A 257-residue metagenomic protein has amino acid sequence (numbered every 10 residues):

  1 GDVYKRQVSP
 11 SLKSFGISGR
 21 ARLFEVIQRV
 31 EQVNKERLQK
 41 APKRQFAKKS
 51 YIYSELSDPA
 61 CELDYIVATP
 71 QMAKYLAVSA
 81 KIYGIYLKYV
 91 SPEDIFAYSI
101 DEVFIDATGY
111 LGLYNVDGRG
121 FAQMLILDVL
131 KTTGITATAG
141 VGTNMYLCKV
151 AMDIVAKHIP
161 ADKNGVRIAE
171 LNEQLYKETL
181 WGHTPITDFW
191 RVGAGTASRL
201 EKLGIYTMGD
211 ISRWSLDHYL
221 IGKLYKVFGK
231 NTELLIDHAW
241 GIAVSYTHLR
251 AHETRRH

Functional and structural regions predicted by a protein language model:
G1-I100, F104, A239: Residues that scaffold, gate, or flank divalent-cation-dependent active/transport sites
G16, V26, D101, A139-G140 (+2 more regions): A residue-level signal for conserved active-site and pocket-lining positions in enzyme catalytic cores
T69-K74, G109-V116, G182-D188, S198-K202: Flexible, glycine/proline-enriched loop segments at strand-loop-helix junctions that form or flank small-ligand binding
K81, I85-Y89, M124-T133, R199 (+1 more regions): Generic non-transmembrane alpha-helical segments
I105-I126: Catalytic palm subdomain of template-directed nucleic-acid polymerases, centered on the conserved carboxylate motif
A107-G109, V141-T143, A194: Short, structured patches in soluble enzyme cores that scaffold and shape functional sites
L130-T184: Long, highly charged, low-complexity intrinsically disordered interaction regions that mediate electrostatic DNA/RNA
D188, A194-R250, R255: DNA-contacting surface of Y-family translesion DNA polymerases
